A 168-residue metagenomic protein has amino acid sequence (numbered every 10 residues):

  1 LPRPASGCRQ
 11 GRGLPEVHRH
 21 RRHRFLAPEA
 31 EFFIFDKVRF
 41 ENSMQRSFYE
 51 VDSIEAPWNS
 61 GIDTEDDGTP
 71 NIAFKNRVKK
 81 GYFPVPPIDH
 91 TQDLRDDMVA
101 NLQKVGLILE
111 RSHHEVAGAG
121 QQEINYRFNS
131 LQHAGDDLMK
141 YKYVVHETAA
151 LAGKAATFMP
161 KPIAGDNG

Functional and structural regions predicted by a protein language model:
L1-G168: Glycine-rich, acidic/polar active-site loops that bind/position phosphate-bearing ligands
